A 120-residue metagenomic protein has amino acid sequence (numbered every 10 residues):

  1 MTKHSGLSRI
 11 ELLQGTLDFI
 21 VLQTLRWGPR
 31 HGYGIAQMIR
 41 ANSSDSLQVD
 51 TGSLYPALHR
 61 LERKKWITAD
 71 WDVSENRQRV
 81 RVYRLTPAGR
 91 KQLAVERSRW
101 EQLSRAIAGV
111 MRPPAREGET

Functional and structural regions predicted by a protein language model:
M1-G15, E96: Intrinsically disordered, low-complexity serine/threonine- and proline-rich regulatory segments
T2-K3, A88-T120: Amphipathic alpha-helical dimerization/coiled-coil segments that flank or bridge DNA-binding/regulatory modules
R9-S53: N-terminal helix-turn-helix DNA-binding core of bacterial DNA-binding proteins
I10, T51, R79-V82, R97 (+1 more regions): Short, structured helix-loop boundary elements
Q23, Q37, H59, A94 (+1 more regions): A cross-family signal for key residues in well-ordered alpha-helices that form functional helical elements
Q48, D70, G118-E119: Short, hydrophobic secondary-structure boundary micro-motifs
L54-L61: Basic amphipathic alpha-helical segments that dock to polyanions
E62-Q78, R84: Beta-hairpin "wing" of winged helix-turn-helix
